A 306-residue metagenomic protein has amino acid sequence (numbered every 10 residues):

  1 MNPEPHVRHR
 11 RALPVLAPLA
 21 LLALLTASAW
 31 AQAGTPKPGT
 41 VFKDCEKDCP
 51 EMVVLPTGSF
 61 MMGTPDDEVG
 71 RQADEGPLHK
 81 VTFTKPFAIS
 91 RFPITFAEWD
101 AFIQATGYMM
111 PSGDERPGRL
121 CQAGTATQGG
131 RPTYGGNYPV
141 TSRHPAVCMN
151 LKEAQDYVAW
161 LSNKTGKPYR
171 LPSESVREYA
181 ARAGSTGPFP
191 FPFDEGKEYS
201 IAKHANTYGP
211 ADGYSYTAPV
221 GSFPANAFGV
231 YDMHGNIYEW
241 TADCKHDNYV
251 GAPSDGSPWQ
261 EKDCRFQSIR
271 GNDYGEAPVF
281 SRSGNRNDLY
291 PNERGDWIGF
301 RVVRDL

Functional and structural regions predicted by a protein language model:
M1-R10: N-terminal secretory signal peptides that target proteins for export/translocation
L16-A27: Bacterial N-terminal signal peptides
A29-A33: Boundary at the C-terminal end of the N-terminal hydrophobic targeting segment
G34-D44: N-terminal low-complexity, Pro/Thr/Ser-rich intrinsically disordered segments that act as propeptides or flexible
K43-Q122, M149-K152, G235, A242: A short glycine-rich, aromatic-capped structural motif
M61, P65-R71, M109, D114-E115 (+2 more regions): Functional-site microenvironments in short loops/helix caps that host divalent-cation chemistry
L120, T125-P132: Surface-exposed intrinsically disordered loops and tails
D296-L306: Short, structured beta-strand segments at or near domain termini in extracellular proteins/domains
